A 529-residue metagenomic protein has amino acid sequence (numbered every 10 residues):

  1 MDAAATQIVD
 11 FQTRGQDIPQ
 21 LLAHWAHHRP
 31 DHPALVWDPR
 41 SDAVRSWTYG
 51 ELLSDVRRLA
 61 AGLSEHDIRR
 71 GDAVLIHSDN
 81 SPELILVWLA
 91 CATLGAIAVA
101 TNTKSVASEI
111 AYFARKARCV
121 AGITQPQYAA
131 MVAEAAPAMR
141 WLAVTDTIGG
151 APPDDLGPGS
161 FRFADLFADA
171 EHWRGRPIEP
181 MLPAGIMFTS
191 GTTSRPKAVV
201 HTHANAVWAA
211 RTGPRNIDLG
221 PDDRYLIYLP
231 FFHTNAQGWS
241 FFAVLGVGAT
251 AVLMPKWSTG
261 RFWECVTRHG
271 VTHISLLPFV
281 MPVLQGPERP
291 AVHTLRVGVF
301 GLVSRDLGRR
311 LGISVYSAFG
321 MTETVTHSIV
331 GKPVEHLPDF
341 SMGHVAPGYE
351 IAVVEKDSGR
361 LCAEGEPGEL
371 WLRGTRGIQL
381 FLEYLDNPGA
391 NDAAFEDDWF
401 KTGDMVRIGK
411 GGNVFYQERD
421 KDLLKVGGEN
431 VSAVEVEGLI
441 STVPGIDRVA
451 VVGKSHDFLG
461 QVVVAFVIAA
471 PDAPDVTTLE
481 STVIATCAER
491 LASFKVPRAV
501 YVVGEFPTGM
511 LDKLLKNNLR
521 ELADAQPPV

Functional and structural regions predicted by a protein language model:
G15, P30-P33, V144, S160-F188 (+2 more regions): Conserved pre-ATP/AMP-binding loop-to-beta segment of ANL
D31, L35-S81, I85-L89, V106-A111 (+2 more regions): Conserved AMP-binding/adenylate-forming core of the ANL superfamily
S46-G50, A184-W208: Conserved AMP-binding A3 loop
E65-H66, T93-A164, G270, V283-R289 (+1 more regions): Structural core segment of the AMP-binding/adenylate-forming
S105-A111, G122-T124, I351, G374-G377 (+4 more regions): AMP-binding/adenylate-forming catalytic core of the ANL superfamily
V207-R224, F232-H273, P287, A346: Conserved AMP-binding/adenylation subdomain of ANL enzymes
R268-L276, V280-D339, E350: Gly/Ser/Thr-rich phosphate-binding loop
I329, G348, R360-A393, V431: Conserved ATP/PPi-binding loop(s) of AMP-dependent carboxylate-activating enzymes
